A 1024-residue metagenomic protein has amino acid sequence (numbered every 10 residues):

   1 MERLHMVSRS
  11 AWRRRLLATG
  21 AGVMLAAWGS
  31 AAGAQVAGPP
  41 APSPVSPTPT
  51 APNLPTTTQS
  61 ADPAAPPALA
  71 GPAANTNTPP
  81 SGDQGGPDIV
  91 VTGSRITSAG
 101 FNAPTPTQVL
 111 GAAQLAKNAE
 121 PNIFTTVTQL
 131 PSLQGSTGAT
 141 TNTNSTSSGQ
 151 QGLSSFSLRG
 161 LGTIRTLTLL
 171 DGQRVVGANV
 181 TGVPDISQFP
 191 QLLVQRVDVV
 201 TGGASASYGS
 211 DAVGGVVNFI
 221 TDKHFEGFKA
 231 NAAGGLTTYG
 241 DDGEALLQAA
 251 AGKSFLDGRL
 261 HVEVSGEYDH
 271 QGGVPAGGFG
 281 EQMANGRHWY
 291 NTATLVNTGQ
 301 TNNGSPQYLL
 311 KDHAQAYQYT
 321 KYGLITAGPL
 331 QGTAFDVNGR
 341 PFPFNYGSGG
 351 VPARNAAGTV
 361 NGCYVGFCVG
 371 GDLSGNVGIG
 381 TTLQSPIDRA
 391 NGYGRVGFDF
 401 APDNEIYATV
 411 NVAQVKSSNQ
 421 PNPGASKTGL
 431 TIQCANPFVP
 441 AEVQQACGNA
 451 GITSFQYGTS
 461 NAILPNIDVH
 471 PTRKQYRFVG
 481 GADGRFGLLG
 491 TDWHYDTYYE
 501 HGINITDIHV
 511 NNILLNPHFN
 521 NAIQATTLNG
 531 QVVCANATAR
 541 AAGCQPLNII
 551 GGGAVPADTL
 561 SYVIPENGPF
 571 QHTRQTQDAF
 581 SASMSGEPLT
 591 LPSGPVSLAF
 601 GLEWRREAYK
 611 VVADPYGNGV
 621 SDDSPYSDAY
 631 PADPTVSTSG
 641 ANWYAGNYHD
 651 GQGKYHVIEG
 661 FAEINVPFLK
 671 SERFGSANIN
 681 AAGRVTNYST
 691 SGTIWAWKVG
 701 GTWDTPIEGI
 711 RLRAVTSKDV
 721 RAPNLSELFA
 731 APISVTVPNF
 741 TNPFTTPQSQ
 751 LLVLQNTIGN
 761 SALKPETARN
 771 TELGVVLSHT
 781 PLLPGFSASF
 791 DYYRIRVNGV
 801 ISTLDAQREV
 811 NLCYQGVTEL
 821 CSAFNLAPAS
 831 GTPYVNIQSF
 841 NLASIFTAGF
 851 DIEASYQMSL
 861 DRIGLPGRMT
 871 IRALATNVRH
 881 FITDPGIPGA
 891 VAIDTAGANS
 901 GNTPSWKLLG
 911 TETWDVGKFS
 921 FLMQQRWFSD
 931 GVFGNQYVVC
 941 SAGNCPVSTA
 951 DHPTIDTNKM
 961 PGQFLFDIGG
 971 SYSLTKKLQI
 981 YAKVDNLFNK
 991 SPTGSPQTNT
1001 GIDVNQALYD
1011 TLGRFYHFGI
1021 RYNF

Functional and structural regions predicted by a protein language model:
L4-M6, S155, A632-D633, S717 (+5 more regions): C-terminal beta-signal and terminal closure region of outer-membrane beta-barrel proteins
A37-A116, F124: Short, acidic, small-residue-rich periplasmic hinge/interaction motif at the N-terminus of Gram-negative outer-membrane
A99, V127-Q173: Extracytoplasmic beta-strand/coil segments of soluble accessory domains associated with Gram-negative outer-membrane
I123-T126, S154-S157, D185-P190, D211-A232 (+1 more regions): N-terminal periplasmic accessory domains that precede and gate Gram-negative outer-membrane beta-barrel machines
Q173-T201: Short acidic/polar hinge/loop motifs at secondary-structure boundaries that mediate gating or recognition
V180, G272, E281-W289, N338-R389 (+7 more regions): Surface-exposed, low-complexity loop segments enriched in small/polar and acidic residues
H224-G227, G240, L256-R259, F400-D403 (+9 more regions): Short loop/turn motifs that connect adjacent beta-strands in outer-membrane beta-barrel proteins
P517, R796-N798, R879, Q925-A942 (+1 more regions): C-terminal beta-signal and adjacent terminal beta-strands/loops of Gram-negative outer-membrane beta-barrel proteins
